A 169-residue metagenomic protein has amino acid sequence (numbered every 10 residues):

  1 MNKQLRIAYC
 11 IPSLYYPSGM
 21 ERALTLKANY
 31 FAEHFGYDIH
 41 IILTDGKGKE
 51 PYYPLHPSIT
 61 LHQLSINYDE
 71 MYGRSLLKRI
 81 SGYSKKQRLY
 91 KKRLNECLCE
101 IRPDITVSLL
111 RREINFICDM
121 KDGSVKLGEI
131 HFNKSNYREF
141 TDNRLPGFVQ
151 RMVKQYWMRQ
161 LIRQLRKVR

Functional and structural regions predicted by a protein language model:
N2-A8: Extreme N-terminal starter segment of soluble prokaryotic enzymes
C10-P17, Y30, H34-I80: N-terminal strand-loop element at the rim of the active site of nucleotide-sugar-dependent glycosyltransferases
S18-L26: A conserved mid-protein helix/loop that constitutes part of the nucleotide-sugar donor-binding site
M20, T44, S108-L110: Replace "coordinates the UDP/GDP/TDP-sugar" with "coordinates nucleotide-activated sugar donors
K47-Y52, N115-F116, N136: Short, charged/polar "capping" segments at the starts of alpha-helices and the immediately preceding loops
K92-C97, F148-R169: Membrane-proximal helix-turn-helix segments that form the acceptor-binding/catalytic region of lipid-linked
L94-E113, L127: Short N-terminal targeting/anchoring amphipathic segment
I105-V107, M120-F140, R151: Active-site proximal beta-strand in glycosyltransferases
